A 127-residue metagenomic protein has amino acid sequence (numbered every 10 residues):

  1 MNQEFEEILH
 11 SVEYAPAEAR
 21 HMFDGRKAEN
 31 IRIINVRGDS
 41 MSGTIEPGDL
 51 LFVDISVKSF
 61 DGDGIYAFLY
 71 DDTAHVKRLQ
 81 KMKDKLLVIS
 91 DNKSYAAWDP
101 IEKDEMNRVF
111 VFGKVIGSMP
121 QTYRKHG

Functional and structural regions predicted by a protein language model:
M1-P47, V109, I116-G127: Short, positionally conserved secondary-structure boundary motifs
D39, D72, D84-K85: Beta-strand-connecting loop/turn residues
I45, F60-D61: Short, well-ordered loop/turn sites that connect or cap secondary structure elements
L69-H75, V109-F110: Short coil-to-beta-strand transition motifs
K81-Y123, G127: Glycine- and charge-enriched low-complexity intrinsically disordered segments
